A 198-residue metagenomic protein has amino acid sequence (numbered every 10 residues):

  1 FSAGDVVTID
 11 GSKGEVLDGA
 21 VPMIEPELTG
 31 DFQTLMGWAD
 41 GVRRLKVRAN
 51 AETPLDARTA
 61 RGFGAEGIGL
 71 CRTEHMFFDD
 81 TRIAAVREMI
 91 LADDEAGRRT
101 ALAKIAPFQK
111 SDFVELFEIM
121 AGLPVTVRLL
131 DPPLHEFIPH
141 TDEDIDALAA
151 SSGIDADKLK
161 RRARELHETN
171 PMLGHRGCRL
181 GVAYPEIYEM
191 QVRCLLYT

Functional and structural regions predicted by a protein language model:
F1: Conformationally flexible catalytic loops at phosphate/diphosphate-handling active centers
V16-T34: Short, compositionally biased
L28-D31, W38-L196: Conserved alpha/beta-domain cores
